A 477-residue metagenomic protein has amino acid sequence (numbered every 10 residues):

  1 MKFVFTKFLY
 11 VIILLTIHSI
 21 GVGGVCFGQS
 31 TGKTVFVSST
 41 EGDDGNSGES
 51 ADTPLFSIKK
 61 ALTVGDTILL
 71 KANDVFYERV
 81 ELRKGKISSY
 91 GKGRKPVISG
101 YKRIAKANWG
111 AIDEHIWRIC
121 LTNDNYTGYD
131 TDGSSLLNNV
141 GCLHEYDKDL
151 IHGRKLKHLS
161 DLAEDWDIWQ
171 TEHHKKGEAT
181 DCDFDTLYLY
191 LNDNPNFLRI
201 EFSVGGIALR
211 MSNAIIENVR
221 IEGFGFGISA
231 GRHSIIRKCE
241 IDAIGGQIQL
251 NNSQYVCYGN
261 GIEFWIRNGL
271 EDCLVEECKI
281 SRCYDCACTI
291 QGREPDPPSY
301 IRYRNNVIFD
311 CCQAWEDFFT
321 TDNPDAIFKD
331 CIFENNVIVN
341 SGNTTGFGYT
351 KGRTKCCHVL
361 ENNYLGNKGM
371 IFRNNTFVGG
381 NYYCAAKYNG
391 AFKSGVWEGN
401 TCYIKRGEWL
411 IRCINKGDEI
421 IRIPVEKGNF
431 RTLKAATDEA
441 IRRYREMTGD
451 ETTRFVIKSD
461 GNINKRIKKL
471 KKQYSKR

Functional and structural regions predicted by a protein language model:
V4-V25: Classical Sec-dependent N-terminal signal peptides that target proteins to the secretory pathway
F36-S234, G245-G259, E263-W265, R406 (+2 more regions): Extracellular polysaccharide-degrading/modifying enzymes targeting complex plant/algal/animal polysaccharides
R79-V80, G205-A208, F224-A230, G245-G261 (+9 more regions): Short glycine/acidic-rich loop motifs that flank beta-strands on beta-rich extracellular proteins
L82-G85, S212-A214, A230-I235, E271-D272 (+4 more regions): Short "repeat-start/strand-capping" segments in structured domains, especially the N-termini of parallel beta-helix
R373-G380, G390-K405: Catalytic-core region of carbohydrate-active enzymes that cleave or remodel glycosidic bonds
